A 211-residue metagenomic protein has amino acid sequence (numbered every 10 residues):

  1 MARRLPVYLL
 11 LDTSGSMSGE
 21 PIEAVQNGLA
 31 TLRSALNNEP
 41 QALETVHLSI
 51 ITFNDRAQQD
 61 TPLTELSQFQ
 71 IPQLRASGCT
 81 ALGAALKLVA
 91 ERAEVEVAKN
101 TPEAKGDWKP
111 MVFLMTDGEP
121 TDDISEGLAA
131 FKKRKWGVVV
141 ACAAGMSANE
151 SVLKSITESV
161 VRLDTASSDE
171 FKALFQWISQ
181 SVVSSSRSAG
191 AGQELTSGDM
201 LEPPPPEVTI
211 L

Functional and structural regions predicted by a protein language model:
A2-T61, M111-M115: Von Willebrand factor
R4-L5, A130-G137, A143-L211: P/S/T/G-enriched low-complexity
S18-G19, P120-S125, S151, E170-K172: Extracytoplasmic/secreted cell-surface and envelope-processing proteins
L32-A35, G127-K135: Catalytic-core regions built around general acid/base machinery
F53-D55, D117, C142-M146: Cofactor-binding loop segments of dinucleotide-utilizing enzymes, especially the Rossmann-like FAD- and NAD(P)+-binding
D60-Q68: Short, flexible, mixed-charge acidic loops at enzyme active sites
Q68-W108, V138-V152, A166-A173, W177: Von Willebrand factor
W108-P120, S125-L128: Extended, charged alpha-helical interaction scaffolds
